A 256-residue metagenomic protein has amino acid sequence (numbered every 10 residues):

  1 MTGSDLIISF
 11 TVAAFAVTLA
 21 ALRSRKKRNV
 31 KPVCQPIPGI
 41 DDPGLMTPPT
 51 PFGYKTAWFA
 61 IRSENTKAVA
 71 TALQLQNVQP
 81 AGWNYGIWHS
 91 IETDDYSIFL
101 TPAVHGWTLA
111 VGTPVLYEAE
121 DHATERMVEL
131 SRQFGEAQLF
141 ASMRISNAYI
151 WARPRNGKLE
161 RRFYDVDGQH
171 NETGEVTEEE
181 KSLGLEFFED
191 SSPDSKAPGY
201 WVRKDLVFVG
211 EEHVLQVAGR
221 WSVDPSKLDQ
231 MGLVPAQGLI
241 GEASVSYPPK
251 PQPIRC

Functional and structural regions predicted by a protein language model:
M1-T11: Feature marks short, highly hydrophobic, charge-poor N-terminal signal-anchor/signal peptide-like helices that anchor
T11-T18: Core hydrophobic alpha-helical membrane-spanning segments
T18-G39: Transmembrane-cytosolic junction motif
L22-R28, A60-I91: Solvent-exposed, charged interface segments at domain starts and junctions
C34-Q74, R255: Short, extreme N-terminal segment that most often corresponds to the first beta-strand
R62, A119-E120, V207-G210: Intrinsic-disorder-associated interaction segments
V78-Y164: Short, intrinsically disordered low-complexity segments
E160-C256: Long, compositionally biased intrinsically disordered terminal regions
